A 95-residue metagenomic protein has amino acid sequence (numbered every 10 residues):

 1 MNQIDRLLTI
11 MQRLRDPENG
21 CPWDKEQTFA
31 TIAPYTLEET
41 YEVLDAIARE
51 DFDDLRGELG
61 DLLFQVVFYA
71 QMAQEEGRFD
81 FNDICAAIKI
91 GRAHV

Functional and structural regions predicted by a protein language model:
M1-L59, F64-R92: Flexible "arm" and connector segments at domain edges
